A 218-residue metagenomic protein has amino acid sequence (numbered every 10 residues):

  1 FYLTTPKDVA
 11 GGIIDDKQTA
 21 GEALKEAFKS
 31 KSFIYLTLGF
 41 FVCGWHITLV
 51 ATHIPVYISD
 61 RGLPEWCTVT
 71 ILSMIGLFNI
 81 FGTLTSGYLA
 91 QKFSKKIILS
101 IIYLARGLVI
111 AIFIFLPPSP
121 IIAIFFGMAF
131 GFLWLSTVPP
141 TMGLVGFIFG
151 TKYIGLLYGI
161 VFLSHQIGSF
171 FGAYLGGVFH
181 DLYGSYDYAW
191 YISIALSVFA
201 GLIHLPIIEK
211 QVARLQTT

Functional and structural regions predicted by a protein language model:
F1-I13, I203-I208: C-terminal membrane-cytosol helix-exit motif in multi-pass small-molecule transporters
V9-Y35: Juxtamembrane intracellular "pre-TM" segments in multi-pass secondary transporters
F28-Y88, G172: Extracytoplasmic gate region of multi-pass secondary transporters
P64-L72, S119, A123, I154 (+1 more regions): Juxtamembrane helix-start elements in MFS-like secondary transporters
I75-F78, K92-L144: C-terminal transmembrane helical hairpin of 12-TM major facilitator-type secondary transporters
T83-S94, H180-D181: Helix-to-loop junctions at the C-terminal end of transmembrane segments in multipass secondary transporters
I148-Y183: A late C-terminal transmembrane helix in Major Facilitator Superfamily
V178-L196: A membrane-interface helix-boundary motif in multi-pass transporters
